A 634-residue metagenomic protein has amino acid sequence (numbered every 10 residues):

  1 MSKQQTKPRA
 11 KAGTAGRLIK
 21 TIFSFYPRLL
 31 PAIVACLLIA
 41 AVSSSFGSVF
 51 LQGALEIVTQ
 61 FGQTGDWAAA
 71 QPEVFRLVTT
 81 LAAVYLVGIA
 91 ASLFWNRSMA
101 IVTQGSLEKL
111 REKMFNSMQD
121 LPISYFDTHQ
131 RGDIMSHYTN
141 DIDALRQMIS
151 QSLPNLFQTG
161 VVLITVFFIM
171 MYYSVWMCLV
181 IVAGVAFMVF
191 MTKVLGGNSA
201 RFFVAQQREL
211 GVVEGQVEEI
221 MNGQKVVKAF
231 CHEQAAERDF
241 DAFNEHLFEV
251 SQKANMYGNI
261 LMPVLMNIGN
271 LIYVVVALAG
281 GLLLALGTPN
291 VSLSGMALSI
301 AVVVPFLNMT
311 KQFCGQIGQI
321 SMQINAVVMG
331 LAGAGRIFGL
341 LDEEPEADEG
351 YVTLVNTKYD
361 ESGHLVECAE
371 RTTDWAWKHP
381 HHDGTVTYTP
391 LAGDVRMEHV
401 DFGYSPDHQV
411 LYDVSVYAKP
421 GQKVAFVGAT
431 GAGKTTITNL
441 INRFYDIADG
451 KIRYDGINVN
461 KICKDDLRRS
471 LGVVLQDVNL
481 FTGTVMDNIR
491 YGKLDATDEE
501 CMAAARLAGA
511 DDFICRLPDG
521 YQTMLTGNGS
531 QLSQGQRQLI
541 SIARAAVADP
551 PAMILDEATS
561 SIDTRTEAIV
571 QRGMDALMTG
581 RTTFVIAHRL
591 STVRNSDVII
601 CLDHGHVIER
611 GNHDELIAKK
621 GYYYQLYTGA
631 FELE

Functional and structural regions predicted by a protein language model:
M1-S44, T59-T80, W95-M99, T103 (+8 more regions): Membrane-integrated ABC transporters
Q4, P8-K11, S43-T59, V84-R131 (+11 more regions): Juxtamembrane helix-loop junctions of ABC transporter transmembrane domains
S24-P27, I123-S124, N140-I149, L153 (+7 more regions): An intracellular "coupling" helix at the cytosolic face of ABC transporter transmembrane type-1 domains
R28-G53, L77, L81, N96-A100 (+4 more regions): Alpha-helical segments in transporter systems
L30-F94, M171-W176, L278, L286-I300: Transmembrane helix-loop-helix hairpins at lipid-water interfaces of multipass membrane proteins, especially the type-1
F61, I169-A183, Y257-G335, L340-E344 (+1 more regions): Helix-loop-helix
W67, T357-E634: ABC-type nucleotide-binding domain
V84-T103, P154-V161, V180-Q206, I220 (+4 more regions): Alpha-helical transmembrane segments of multi-pass membrane proteins
